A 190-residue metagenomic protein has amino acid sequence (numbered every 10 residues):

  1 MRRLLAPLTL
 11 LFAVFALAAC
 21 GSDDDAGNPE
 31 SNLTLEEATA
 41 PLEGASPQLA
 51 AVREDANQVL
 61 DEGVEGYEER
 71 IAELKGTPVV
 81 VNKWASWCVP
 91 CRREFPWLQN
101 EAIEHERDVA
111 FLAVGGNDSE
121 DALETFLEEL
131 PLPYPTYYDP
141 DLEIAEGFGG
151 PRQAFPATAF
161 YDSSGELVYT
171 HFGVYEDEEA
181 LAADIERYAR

Functional and structural regions predicted by a protein language model:
M1-D61, R190: N-terminal targeting signals for export/organelle localization
D55-V79: A short beta-strand-turn-helix
T77-V79, W84-W87: Short pre-active-site segment immediately N-terminal to redox-active cysteine/selenocysteine motifs in thiol-based
P78-V79, V109, P156: Alpha/beta-hydrolase fold active-site loops
V81, L112-V114, A159: Conserved hydrophobic packing residues within short motifs/helices of P-loop NTPase cores of ABC-family ATPases
S86-R93, P156-A157: C-type cytochrome heme c attachment motif
R92-L130, P140-G147: Structural microenvironment flanking redox-active thiols in thiol-disulfide oxidoreductases
F126-P133, D139-A189: Thiol/disulfide oxidoreductase modules built on the thioredoxin-like
